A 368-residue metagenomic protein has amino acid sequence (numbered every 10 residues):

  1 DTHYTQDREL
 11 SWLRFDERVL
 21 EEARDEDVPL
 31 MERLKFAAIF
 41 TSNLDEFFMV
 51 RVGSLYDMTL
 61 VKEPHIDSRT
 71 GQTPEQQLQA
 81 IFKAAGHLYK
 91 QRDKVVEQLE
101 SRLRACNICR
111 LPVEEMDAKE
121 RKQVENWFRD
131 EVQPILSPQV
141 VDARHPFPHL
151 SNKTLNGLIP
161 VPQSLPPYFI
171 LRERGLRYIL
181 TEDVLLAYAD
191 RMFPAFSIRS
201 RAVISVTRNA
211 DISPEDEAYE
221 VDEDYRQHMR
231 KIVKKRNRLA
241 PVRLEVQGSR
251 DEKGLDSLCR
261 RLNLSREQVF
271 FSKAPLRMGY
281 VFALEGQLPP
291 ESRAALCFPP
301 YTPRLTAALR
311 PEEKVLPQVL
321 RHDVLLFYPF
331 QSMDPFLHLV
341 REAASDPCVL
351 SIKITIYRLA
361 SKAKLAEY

Functional and structural regions predicted by a protein language model:
D1-Y368: N-terminal localization/anchoring segments of enzymes in phospholipid and broader phosphate metabolism
